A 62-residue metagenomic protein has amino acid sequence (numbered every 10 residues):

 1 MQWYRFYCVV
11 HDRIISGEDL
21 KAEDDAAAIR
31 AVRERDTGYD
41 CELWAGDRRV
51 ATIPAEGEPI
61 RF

Functional and structural regions predicted by a protein language model:
M1-I15: Short aromatic-glycine-(Arg/Gly/Cys) micro-motifs in beta-strand/loop hairpins
M1-Y4, D36, P59: Generic intrinsically disordered, low-complexity segments enriched for polar/acidic and small residues
V9-V10, V32, V50: Extended aliphatic helical segments
I15-G17, V50: Local beta-strand/beta-hairpin segments that build beta-sheet-rich folds
D24-D40: A short, charged, amphipathic alpha-helix used as a generic interaction element across diverse proteins
G38-F62: Short, mixed-charge low-complexity intrinsically disordered segments
